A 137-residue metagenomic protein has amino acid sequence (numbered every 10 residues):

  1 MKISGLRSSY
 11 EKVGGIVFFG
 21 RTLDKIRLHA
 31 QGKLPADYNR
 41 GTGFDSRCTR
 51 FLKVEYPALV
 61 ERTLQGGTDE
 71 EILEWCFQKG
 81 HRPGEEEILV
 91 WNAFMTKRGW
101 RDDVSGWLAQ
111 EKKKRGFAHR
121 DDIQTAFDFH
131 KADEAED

Functional and structural regions predicted by a protein language model:
M1-A36, F94-D137: Polar/charged low-complexity regulatory segments
L34-F77: Amphipathic alpha-helical packing elements
L59-R115: Amphipathic protein-protein interaction modules
